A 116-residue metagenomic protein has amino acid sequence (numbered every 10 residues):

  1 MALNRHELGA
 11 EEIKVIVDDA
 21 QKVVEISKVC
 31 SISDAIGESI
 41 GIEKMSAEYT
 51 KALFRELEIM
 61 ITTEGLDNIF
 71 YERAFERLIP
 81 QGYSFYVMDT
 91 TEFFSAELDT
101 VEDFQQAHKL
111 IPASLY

Functional and structural regions predicted by a protein language model:
M1-I61: Conserved core of the sugar-phosphate nucleotidyltransferase
I36-Y116: Conserved alpha/beta core of the MobA/IspD/sugar-nucleotide pyrophosphorylase nucleotidyltransferase superfamily
